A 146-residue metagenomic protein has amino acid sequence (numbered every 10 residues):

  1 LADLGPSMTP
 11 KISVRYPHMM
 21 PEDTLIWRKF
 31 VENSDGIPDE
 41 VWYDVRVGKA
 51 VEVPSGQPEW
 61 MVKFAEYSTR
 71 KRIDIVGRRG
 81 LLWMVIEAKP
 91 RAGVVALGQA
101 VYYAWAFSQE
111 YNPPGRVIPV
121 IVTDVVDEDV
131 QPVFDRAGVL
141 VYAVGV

Functional and structural regions predicted by a protein language model:
L1-V146: Charged, terminal alpha-helix-loop-beta segments that serve as non-catalytic nucleic-acid engagement and/or assembly
